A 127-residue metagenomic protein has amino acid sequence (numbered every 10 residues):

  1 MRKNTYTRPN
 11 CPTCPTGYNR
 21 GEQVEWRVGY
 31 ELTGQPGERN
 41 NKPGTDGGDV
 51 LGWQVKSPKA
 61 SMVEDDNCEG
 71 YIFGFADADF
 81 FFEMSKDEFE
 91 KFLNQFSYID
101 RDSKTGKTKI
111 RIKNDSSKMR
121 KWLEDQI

Functional and structural regions predicted by a protein language model:
M1-I127: Nucleic-acid endonuclease domains
